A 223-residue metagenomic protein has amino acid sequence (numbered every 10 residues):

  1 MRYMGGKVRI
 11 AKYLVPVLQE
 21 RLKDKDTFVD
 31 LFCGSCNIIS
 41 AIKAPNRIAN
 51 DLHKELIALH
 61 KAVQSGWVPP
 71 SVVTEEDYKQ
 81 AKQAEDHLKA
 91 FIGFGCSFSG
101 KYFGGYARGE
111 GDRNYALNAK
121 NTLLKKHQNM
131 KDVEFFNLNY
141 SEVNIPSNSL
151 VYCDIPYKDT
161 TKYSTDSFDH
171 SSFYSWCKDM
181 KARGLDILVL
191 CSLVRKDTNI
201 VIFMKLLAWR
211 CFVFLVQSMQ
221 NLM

Functional and structural regions predicted by a protein language model:
M1-C33, N37-I38: S-adenosyl-L-methionine
L14, F28-I42, A49-K54, G95-F98 (+3 more regions): Conserved proline-anchored active-site loop of SAM-dependent methyltransferases that bridges a beta-strand
R21-D24, N144-N148: Glycine-rich phosphate-binding loop signature in dinucleotide/nucleotide-binding domains
F32-N37, K120-L123, C191-K196: Short, polar loop motifs at secondary-structure junctions
P45-N137, S141: Class I S-adenosyl-L-methionine-dependent methyltransferase module
G104-D112, D159-S171: Mobile active-site "lid"/loop adjacent to the S-adenosyl-L-methionine
V133, S149, W209: Short, conserved active-site loop motifs that form the nucleotide-linked donor/cofactor pocket
D166-M223: Long, positively charged, glycine-interspersed low-complexity recognition regions
